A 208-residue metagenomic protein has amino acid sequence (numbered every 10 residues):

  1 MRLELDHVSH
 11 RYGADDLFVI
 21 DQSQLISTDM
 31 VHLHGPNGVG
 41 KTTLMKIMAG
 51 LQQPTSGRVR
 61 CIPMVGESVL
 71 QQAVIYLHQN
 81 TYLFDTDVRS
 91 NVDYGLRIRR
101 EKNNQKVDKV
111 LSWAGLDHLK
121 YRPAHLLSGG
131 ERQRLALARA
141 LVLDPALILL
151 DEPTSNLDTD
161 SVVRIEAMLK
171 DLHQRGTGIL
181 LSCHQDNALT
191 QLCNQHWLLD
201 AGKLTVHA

Functional and structural regions predicted by a protein language model:
H34-P36: The feature captures the beta-strand-to-loop junction immediately N-terminal to the Walker
A49: Helix-to-loop junction immediately C-terminal to a conserved catalytic motif
T81-S90, Y94: Conserved catalytic motifs of ABC-family nucleotide-binding domains
N104-L119: Conserved ABC ATPase "signature" region
P123-L127, E131: Conserved ABC ATPase signature
L137: Hydrophobic anchor residue at the start of the ABC signature
I148-E152: Catalytic Walker B motif of ABC-type/P-loop ATPase nucleotide-binding domains
